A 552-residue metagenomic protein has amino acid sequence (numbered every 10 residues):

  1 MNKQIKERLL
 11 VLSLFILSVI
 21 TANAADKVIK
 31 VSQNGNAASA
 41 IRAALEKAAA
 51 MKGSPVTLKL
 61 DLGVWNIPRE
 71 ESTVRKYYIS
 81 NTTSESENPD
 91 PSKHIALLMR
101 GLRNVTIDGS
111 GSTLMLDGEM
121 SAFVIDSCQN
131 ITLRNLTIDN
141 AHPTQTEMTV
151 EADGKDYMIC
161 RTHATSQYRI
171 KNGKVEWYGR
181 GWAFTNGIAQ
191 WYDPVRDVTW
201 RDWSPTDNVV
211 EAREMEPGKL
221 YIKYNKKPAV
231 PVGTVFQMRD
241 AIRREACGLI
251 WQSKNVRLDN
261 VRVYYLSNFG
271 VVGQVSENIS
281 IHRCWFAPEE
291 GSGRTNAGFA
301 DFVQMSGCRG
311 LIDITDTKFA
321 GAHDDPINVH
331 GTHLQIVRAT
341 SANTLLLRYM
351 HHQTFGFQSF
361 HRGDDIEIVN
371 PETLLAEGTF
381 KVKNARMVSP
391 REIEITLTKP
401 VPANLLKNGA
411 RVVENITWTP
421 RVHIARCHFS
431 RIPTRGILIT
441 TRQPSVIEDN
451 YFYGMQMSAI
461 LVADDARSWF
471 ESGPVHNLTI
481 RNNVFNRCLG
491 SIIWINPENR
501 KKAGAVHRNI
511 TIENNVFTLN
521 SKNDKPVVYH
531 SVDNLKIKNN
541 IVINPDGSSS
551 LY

Functional and structural regions predicted by a protein language model:
V11-V19: Bacterial N-terminal signal peptides
I29-K59: Acidic Gly/Asp/Thr-rich repetitive segments characteristic of extracellular carbohydrate-active and adhesion proteins
E46-A49, N66-T106, M115-R134, H142-M158 (+7 more regions): Extracellular beta-strand-rich solenoid/capping regions of secreted or surface-exposed proteins that bind or remodel
V56, G63, I95, R103-V105 (+19 more regions): The right-handed parallel beta-helix/beta-solenoid scaffold, focusing on the short coil/turn and N-cap positions
R69, L116-A122, H142-T146, R244-C247 (+10 more regions): Short glycine/acidic-rich loop motifs that flank beta-strands on beta-rich extracellular proteins
L116, H163-R213, F355-P390: Ser/Thr/Gly-rich low-complexity blocks that favor extended beta-strand/coil architectures
W200-R244, A376-K381, A385-V422, S430: Small/polar beta-strand repeat architecture
